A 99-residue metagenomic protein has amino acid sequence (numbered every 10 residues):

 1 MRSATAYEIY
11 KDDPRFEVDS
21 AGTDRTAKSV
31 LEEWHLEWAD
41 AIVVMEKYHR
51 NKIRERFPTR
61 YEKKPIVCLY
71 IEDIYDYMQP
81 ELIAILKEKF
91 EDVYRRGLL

Functional and structural regions predicted by a protein language model:
M1-W38, N51, K87-L98: Conserved active-site segments centered on acidic
E46-K47: Helix N-cap/beta->alpha junction signal
K52-R56: Short glycine-rich, acidic/polar surface loops and turns
F57-L99: Phosphate-binding/catalytic loops
